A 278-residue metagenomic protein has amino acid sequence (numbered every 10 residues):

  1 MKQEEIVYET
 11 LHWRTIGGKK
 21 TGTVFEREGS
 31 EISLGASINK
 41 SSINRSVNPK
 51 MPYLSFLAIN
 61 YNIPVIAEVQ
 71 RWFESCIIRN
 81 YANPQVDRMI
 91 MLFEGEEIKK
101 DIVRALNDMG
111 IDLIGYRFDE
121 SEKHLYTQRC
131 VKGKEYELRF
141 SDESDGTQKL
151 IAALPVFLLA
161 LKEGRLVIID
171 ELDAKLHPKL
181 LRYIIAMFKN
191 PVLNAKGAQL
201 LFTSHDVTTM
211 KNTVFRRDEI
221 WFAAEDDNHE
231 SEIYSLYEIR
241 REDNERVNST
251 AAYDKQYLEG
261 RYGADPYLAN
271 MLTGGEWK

Functional and structural regions predicted by a protein language model:
M1, W13, R129-K132, E225-D227: Short acidic, glycine-rich loop/turn motifs
K2-F118: Electropositive, glycine-dotted interaction segments that contact anionic polymers or phosphate-rich ligands
N83-D142, Y253, R261-Y262, P266-Y267 (+2 more regions): Extended helical coiled-coil dimerization/tether regions that scaffold and oligomerize large DNA-maintenance assemblies
L106, R129, A186-K278: C-terminal lobe/lid and adjacent interdomain/linker elements of RecA-like ASCE P-loop ATPase modules
F118-L158, L166-K179: Conserved ABC ATPase signature
G164-L166, Q199: Residue-level preference for the first positions of well-ordered beta-strands
K179-A186: Conserved D-loop/post-Walker B switch-helix segment of ABC ATPase nucleotide-binding domains
